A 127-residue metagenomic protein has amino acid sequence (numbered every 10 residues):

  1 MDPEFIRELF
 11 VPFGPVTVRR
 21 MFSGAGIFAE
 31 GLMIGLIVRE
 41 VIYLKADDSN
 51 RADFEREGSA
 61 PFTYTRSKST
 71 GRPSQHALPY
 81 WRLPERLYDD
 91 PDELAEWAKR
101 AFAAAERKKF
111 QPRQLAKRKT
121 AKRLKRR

Functional and structural regions predicted by a protein language model:
M1-R127: Charge-dense, helix-prone N-terminal extensions
